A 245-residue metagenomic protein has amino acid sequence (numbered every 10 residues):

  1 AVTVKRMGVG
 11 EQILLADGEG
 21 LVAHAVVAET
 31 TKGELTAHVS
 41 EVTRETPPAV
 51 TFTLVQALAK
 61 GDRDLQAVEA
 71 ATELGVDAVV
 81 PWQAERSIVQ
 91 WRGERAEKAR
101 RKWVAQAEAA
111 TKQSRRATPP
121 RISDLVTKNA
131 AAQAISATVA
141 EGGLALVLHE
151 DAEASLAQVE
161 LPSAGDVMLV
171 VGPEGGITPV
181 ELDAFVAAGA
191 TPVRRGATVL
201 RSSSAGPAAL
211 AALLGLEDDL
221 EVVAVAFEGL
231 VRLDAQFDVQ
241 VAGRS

Functional and structural regions predicted by a protein language model:
A1-E45, E94: N-terminal positively charged helical leader segments and presequences
G10, A71, A107, F185 (+1 more regions): Residue-level signal for inorganic ion chemistry
Q12, R63, E174-T178, T198: Gly/Ser/Thr-rich beta-alpha loop segments that engage phosphate groups in nucleotides
G18, V42, Q83-S87, E174 (+1 more regions): Short, ordered loop/turn segments at secondary-structure junctions
R44-L146: RNA substrate-binding interface of SAM-dependent RNA methyltransferases
G142-L182, A190-R194: Active-site/ligand-binding-proximal alpha/beta "capping" segment
P179-L220: Structured adenosyl-cofactor binding patch, chiefly the S-adenosyl-L-methionine
L220-V222, G229, A235-V241: Alpha-helix boundary/capping motif
